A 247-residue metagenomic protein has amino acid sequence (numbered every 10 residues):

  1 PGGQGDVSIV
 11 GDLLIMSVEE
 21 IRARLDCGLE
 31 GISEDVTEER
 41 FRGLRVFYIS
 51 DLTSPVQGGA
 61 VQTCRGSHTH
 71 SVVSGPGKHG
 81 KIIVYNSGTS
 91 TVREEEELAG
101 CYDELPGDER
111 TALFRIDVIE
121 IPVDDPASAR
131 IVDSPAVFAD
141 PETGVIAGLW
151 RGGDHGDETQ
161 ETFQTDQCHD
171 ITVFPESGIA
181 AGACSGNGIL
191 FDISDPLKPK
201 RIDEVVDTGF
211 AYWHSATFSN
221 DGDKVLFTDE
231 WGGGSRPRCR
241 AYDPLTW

Functional and structural regions predicted by a protein language model:
P1-W247: Feature marking well-ordered beta-strand scaffolds used for ligand recognition
